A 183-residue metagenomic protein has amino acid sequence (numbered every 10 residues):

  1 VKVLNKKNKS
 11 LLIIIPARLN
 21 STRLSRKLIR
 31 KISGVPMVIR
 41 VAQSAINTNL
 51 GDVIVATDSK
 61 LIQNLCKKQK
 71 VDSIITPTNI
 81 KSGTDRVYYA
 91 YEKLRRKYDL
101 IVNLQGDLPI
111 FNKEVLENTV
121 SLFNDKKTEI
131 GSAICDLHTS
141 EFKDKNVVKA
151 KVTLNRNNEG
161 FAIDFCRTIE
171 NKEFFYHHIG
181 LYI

Functional and structural regions predicted by a protein language model:
K2-K7, R96, F175-I183: Conserved alpha/beta core of the MobA/IspD/sugar-nucleotide pyrophosphorylase nucleotidyltransferase superfamily
K7-T57: N-terminal glycine-rich phosphate-binding loop and ensuing alpha1 helix
I13, V53-V55, I101, I130 (+1 more regions): Hydrophobic/aromatic residues located in beta-strands of well-ordered beta-sheets within soluble catalytic
P16, N103-Q105, A133-I134: Short beta-strand segments
G34, T76-T78, G106, V152 (+1 more regions): Active-site donor-binding loop signature of nucleotide-sugar glycosyltransferases
L50, R96-Y98, D125-E129: Short, high-confidence coil segments that cap the C-terminus of an alpha-helix and link into the following beta-strand
I54, K60-L104, L108-S121: Short phosphate-binding loop-to-helix
F111-I183: Conserved core of the sugar-phosphate nucleotidyltransferase
